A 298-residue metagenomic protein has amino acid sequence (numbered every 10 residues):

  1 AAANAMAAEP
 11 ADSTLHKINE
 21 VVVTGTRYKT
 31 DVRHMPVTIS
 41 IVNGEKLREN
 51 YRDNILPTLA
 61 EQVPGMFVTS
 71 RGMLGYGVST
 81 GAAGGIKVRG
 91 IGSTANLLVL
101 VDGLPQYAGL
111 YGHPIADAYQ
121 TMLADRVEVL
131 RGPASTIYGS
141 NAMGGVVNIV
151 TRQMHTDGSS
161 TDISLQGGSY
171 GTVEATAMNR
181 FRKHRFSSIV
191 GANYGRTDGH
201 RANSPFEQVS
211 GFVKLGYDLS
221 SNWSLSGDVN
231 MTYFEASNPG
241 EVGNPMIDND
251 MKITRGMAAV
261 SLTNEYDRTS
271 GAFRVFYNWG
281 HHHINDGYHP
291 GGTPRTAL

Functional and structural regions predicted by a protein language model:
M6-R48, L56, T94: Short, acidic, small-residue-rich periplasmic hinge/interaction motif at the N-terminus of Gram-negative outer-membrane
N19, G84, M143-G145, S159-I163 (+6 more regions): Hydrophobic, lipid-facing positions within transmembrane beta-strands of outer-membrane proteins
V32, I39, L47, L59-A60 (+2 more regions): Non-catalytic regulatory/gating segments with a bias toward low-complexity or hydrophobic composition
P57-L104, D125: Extracytoplasmic beta-strand/coil segments of soluble accessory domains associated with Gram-negative outer-membrane
G90, A177-F181, V213-Y217, V260-N264: Residues on the lipid-exposed face of transmembrane beta-strands in outer-membrane beta-barrel proteins
L97, A134, V146, V150-F181 (+2 more regions): Short strand-turn segments of transmembrane beta-barrel domains in outer membranes, especially the first one or two
L104-R131: Short acidic/polar hinge/loop motifs at secondary-structure boundaries that mediate gating or recognition
T197-S204, Q208, D218, N222-A272 (+1 more regions): Flexible loop and strand-edge segments within Gram-negative outer membrane beta-barrel domains
